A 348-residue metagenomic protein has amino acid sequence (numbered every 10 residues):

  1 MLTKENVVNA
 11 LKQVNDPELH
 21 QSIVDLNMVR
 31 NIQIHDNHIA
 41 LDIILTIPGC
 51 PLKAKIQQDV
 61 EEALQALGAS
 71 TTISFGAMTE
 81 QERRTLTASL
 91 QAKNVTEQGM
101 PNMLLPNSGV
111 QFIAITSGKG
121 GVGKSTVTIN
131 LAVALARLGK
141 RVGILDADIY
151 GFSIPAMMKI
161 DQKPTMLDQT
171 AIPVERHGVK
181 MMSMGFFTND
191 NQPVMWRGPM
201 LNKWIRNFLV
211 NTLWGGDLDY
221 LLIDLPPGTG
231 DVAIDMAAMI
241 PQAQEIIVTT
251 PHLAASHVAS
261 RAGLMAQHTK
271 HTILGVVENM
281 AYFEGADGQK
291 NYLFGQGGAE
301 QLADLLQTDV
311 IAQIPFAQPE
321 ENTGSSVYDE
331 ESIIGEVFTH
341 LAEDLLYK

Functional and structural regions predicted by a protein language model:
M1-K119, T126, L131, S183-F187 (+2 more regions): Domain-level signature for proteins that mediate thiol-based redox and metal-cofactor handling
L2, L26, A54, Q58 (+4 more regions): C-terminal lobe/tail of nucleotide-utilizing enzymes
L11, V29, C50, L64 (+12 more regions): Residue-level signature of catalytic and energy-coupling elements of molecular machines, predominantly ATP/GTP-dependent
Q65, A136, A237: Gly/Ala-rich phosphate-binding loop of Rossmann-like dinucleotide-binding domains, activating on the conserved
Q111-I149, G263: Walker A/P-loop phosphate-binding motif and the immediately C-terminal alpha-helix
L135-W196, N202-W204, L209: Phosphate-binding loop that captures ATP/GTP phosphates
F186-M200, R206-D235: Switch II (G3) loop of P-loop NTPases
L213, A233-L253: Inter-motif core of Ras-like GTPase G domains
